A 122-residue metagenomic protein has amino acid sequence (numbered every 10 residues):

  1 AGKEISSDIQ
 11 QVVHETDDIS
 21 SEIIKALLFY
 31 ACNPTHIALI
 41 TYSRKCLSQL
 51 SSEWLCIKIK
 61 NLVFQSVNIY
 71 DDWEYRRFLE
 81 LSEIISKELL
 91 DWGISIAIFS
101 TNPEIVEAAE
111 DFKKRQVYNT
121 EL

Functional and structural regions predicted by a protein language model:
G2, T35-H36, Y70-D71, T101-V106: Short inter-helical turns and helix N-cap capping residues of alpha-solenoid HEAT/ARM repeat scaffolds
K3-D17, I40-E53, W73-I85, E107-Q116: Structural detector for internal amphipathic alpha-helices that build alpha-solenoid repeat scaffolds
D8-V13, A26-K45, I59-F64: Short charge-dense sequence patches
V13-H14, F29-N33, S48, V67-N68 (+2 more regions): Alpha-solenoid HEAT/Armadillo repeat architecture
D17-Y30, E53-Q65, K87-I98, N119-L122: Amphipathic alpha-helical scaffolding segments comprising HEAT/armadillo-like alpha-solenoid repeats
K60-Q65, D71-R77: Short, local alpha-helical segments
A97, T101-L122: Short, intrinsically disordered, low-complexity segments enriched in Ser/Thr and Pro
